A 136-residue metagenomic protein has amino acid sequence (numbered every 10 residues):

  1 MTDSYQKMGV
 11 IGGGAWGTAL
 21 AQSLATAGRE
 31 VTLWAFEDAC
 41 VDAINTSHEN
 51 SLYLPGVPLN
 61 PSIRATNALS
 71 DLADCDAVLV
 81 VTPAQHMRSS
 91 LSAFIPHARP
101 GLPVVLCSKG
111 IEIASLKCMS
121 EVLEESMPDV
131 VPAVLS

Functional and structural regions predicted by a protein language model:
M1-V57, T66-N67: NAD(P)+-binding Rossmann beta1-loop-alpha1 motif at the extreme N-terminus of oxidoreductases
L59, A65, S70-A73, A77-S136: Rossmann-like NAD(P)(H) cofactor-binding subdomain of soluble oxidoreductases
